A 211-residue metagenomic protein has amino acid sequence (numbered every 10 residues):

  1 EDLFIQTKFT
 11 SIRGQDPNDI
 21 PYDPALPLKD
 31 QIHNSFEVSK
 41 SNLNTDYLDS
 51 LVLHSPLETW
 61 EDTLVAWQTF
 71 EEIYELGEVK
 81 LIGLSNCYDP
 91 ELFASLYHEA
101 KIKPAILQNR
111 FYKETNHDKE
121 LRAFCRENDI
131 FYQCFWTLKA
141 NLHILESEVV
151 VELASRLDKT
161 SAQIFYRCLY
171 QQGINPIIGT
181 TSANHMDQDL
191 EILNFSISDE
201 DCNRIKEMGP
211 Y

Functional and structural regions predicted by a protein language model:
E1, Q15, D49, H117 (+1 more regions): Generic macromolecular interface patches on structured domains
D2-L3, L48, V79, P104: Local beta-strand N-terminus motif with an aromatic residue
D2-Q15, L51-H54, Q108-F111: A short, structured active-site edge motif that brings together acidic residues
R13-L26: Surface-exposed, active-site-proximal loop segments in enzymatic domains
A25-N44, T63-V65, P90-A94, N116-D118: Short, acidic/polar
V38, Y47, T69-I73: Structural preference for long, well-ordered alpha-helical segments within the folded cores of structured domains
K40-E61: Active-site groove signature of glycoside hydrolases
S55-Y211: Beta/alpha (TIM)-barrel catalytic core signal, keyed to glycine-rich beta->alpha loops juxtaposed to Asp/Glu that bind
